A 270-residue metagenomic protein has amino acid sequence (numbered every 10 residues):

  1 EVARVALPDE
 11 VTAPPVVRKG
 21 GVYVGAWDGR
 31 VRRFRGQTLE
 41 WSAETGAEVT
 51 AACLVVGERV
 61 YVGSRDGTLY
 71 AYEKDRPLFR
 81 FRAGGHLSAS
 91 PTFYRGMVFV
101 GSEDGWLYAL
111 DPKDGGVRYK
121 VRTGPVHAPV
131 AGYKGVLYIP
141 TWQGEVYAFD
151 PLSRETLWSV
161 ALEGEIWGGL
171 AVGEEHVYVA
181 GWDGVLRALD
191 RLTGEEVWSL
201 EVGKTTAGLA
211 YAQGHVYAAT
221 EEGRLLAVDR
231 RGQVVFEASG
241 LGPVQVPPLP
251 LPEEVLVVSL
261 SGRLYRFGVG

Functional and structural regions predicted by a protein language model:
E1-V5, T38-A43, R76-F81, G116-V121 (+3 more regions): A short beta-strand motif characteristic of beta-propeller blades
P8-R32, A43-Y70, F81-Y108, V121-Y147 (+4 more regions): Repeat-blade elements of multi-bladed beta-propeller folds
R35-T38, Y72-R76, D111-G115, D150-R154 (+3 more regions): Short loop/turn segments that connect beta-strands within beta-propeller blades
